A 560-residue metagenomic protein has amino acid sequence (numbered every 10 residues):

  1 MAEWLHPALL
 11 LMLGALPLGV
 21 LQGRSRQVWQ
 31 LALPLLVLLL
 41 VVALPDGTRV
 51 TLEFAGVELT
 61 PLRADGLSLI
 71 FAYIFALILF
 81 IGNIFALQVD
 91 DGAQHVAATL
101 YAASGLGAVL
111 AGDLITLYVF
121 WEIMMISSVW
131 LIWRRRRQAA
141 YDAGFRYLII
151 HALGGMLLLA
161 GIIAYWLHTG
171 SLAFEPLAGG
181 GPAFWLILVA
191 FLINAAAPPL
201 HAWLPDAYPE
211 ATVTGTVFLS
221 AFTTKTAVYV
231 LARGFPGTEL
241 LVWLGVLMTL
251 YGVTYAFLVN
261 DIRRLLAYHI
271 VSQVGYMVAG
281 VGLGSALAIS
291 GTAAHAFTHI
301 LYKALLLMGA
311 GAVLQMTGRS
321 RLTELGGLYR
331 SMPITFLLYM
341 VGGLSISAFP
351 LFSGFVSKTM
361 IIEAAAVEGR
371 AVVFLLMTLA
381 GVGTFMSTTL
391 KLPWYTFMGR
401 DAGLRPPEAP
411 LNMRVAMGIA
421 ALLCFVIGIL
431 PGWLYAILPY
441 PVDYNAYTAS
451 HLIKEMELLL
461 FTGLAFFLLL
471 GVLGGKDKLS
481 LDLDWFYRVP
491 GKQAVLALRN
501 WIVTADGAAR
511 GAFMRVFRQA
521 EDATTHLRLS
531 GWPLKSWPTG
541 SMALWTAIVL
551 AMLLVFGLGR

Functional and structural regions predicted by a protein language model:
M1-V96, G170-P176, V489-L496, N500: Transmembrane helix-loop-helix hairpins at membrane boundaries of multipass inner-membrane proteins
T48-L62, H168-A178, A232-G234, K358-A365 (+1 more regions): Membrane-interface helix termini and inter-helical loops of multi-pass transporters
A55-F71, L177-W185, A364-L376, A446-L452: Short aromatic-rich membrane-water interface segments that cap or initiate transmembrane helices in multi-pass membrane
A64-F75, V189-F191, F374-V382, S450-F467: Hydrophobic alpha-helical transmembrane segments
I81-G92, A102-L117, S127-N412, I429: Hydrophobic transmembrane alpha-helices and their helix-loop junctions in integral membrane proteins
L344-M360, A421-V442, A512-T524, M552-L558: Alpha-helical transmembrane segments and their membrane-interface junctions in multi-pass membrane proteins
A409-T462: Hard-cation-handling environments
L438-H451, L473-R560: Aromatic-capped, Gly/Pro-kinked transmembrane alpha-helices
